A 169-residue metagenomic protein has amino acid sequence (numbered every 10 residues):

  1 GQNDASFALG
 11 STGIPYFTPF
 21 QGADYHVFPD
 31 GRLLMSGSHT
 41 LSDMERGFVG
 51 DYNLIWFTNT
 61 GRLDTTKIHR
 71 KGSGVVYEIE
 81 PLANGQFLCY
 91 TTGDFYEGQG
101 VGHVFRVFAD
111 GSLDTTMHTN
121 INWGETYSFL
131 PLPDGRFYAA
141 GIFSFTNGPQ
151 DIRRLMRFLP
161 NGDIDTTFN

Functional and structural regions predicted by a protein language model:
G1-N169: Extracytoplasmic mature domains of secreted or surface-exposed proteins
